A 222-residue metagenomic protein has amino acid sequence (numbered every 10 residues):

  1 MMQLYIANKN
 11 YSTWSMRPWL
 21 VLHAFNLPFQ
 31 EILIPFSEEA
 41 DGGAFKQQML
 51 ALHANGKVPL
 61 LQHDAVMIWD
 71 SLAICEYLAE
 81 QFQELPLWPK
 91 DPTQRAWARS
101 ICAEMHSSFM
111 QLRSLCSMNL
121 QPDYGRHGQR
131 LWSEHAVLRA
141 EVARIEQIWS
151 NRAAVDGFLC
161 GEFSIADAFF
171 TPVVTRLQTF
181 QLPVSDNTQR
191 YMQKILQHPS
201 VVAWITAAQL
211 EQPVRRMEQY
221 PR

Functional and structural regions predicted by a protein language model:
M1-R130: GST-like domain detector, emphasizing the conserved glutathione-binding G-site in the N-terminal thioredoxin-like
L4-I6, G161, Q178-T179, A203-W204: Short, contiguous strand/loop micro-motifs
G56, L85, V155-D156, V202: Secondary-structure boundary/capping positions in well-ordered alpha/beta enzyme cores
Q81, I101, F180, A207-A208: Residue-level signal for well-ordered alpha-helical positions
M105-Q197: GST-like fold's C-terminal all-alpha helical module
N187-R222: Long hydrophobic alpha-helical segments typical of transmembrane helices together with their membrane-interfacial
